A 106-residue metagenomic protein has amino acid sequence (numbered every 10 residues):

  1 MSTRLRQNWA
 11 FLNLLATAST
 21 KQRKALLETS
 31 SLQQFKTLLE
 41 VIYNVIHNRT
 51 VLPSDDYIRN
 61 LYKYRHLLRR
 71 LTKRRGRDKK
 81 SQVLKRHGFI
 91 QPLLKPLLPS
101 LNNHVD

Functional and structural regions predicted by a protein language model:
M1-V83: Terminal export/targeting leaders at protein ends
R77-D106: Membrane-inserting effector segments that mediate pore formation, membrane fusion, or transient membrane insertion
